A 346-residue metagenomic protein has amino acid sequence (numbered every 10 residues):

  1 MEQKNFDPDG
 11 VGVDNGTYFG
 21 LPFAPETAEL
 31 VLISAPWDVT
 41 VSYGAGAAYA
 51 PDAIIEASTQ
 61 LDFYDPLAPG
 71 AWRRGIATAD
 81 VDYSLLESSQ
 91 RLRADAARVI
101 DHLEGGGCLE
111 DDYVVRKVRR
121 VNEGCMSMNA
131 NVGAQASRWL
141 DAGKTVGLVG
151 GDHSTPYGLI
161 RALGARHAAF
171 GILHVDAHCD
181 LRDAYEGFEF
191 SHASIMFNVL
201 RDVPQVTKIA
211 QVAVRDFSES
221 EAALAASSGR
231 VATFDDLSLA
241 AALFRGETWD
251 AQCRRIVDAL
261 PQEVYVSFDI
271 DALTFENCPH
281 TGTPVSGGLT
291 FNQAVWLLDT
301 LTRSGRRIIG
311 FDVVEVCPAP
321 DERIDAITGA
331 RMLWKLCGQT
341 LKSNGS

Functional and structural regions predicted by a protein language model:
E2-S346: Conserved alpha-helical scaffold segments that buttress catalytic/binding sites
